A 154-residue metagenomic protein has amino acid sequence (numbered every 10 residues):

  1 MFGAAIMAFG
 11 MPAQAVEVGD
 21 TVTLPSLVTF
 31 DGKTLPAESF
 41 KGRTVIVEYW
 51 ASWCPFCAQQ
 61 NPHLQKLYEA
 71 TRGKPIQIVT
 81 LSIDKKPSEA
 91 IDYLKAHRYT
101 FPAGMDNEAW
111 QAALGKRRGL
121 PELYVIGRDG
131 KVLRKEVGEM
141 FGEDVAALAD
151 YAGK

Functional and structural regions predicted by a protein language model:
M1-F9: Bacterial N-terminal signal peptides
P12-A37: N-terminal "domain-start" segment that seeds a small globular fold
P25, F40, Y49-W50, Y93 (+1 more regions): Conserved hydrophobic/aromatic "anchor" residues that stabilize well-ordered secondary structure elements
P36-P55: Short active-site neighborhood of thiol/selenol oxidoreductases, capturing the structured segment around
I46-V47, I78, L123: Hydrophobic beta-strand anchors of alpha/beta hydrolase catalytic cores
S52-Q59, G119: C-type cytochrome heme c attachment motif
A58-H97, N107-A113: Structural microenvironment flanking redox-active thiols in thiol-disulfide oxidoreductases
D92-Y99, M105-Y151: Thiol/disulfide oxidoreductase modules built on the thioredoxin-like
